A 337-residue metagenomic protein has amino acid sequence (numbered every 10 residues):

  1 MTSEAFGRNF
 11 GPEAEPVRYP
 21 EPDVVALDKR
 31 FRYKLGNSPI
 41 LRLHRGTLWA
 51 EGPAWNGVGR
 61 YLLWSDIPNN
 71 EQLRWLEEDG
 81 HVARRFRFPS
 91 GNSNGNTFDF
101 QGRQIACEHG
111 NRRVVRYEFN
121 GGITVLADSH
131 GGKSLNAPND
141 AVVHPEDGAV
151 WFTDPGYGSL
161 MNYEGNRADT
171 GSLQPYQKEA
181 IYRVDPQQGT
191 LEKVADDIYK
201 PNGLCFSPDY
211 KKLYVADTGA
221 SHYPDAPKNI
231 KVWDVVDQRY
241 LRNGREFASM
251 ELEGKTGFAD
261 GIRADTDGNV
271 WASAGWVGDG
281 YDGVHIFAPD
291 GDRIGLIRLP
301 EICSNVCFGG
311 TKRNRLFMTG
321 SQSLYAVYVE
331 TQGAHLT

Functional and structural regions predicted by a protein language model:
T2-P39, H335-T337: Blade/loop signatures of beta-propeller domains
A5-E15, F152-Y176, A216-D225, G275-V277 (+1 more regions): Short, conserved, GDST-rich strand-edge loop motifs in beta-rich repeat architectures
L27-R45, G80-P89, Y117-S134, A180-K200 (+2 more regions): Blade-edge beta-strand/turn elements of extracellular beta-propeller and related beta-sheet repeat scaffolds
P39, R45-R60, F88-E108, R113 (+8 more regions): Beta-rich, blade/repeat-based domains predominating in secreted/periplasmic proteins but also intracellular
G57-R87: Beta-propeller domains
E71-L73, R113-V115, E179-Y182, N229-K231 (+2 more regions): A short loop-to-beta-strand structural motif that recurs across blades of beta-propeller domains
V232-Y240, Y328-L336: Short loop/turn segments immediately following beta-strands, especially the blade-tip and inter-blade linker loops
